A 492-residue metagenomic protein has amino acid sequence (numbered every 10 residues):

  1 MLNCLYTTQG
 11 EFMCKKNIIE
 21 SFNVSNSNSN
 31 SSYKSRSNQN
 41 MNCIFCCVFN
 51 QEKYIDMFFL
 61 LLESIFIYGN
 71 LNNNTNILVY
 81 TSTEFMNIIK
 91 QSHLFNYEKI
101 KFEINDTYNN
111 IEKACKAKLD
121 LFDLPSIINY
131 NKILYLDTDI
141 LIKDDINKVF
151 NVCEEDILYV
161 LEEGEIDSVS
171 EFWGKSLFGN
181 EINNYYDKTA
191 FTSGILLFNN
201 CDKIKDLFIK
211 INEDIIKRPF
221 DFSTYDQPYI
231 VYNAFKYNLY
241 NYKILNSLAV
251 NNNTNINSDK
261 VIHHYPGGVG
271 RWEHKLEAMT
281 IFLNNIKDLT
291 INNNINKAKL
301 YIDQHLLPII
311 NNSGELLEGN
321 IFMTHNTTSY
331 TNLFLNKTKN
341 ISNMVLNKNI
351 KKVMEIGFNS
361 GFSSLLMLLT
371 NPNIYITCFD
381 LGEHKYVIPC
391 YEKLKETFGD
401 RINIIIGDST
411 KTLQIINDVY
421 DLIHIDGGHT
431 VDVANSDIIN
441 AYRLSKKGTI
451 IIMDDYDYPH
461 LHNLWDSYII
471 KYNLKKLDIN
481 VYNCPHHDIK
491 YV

Functional and structural regions predicted by a protein language model:
C4-N26, Y33-N294: Glycosyltransferase catalytic domains, chiefly GT-A lineage
F58, C115, T189, I204 (+8 more regions): A structural signal for well-ordered alpha-helical scaffolds and beta->alpha junctions
L62-G69, H93, N233-Y237, I286 (+4 more regions): Hydrophobic, Leu/Ile/Phe/Ala-enriched alpha-helical segments that form helix-helix packing faces
A249, N320, L474-K476: Short glycine-aromatic motifs
A278-P308, D488-V492: C-terminal, non-catalytic tails of nucleotide-sugar-dependent glycosyltransferases
N294-T328: Rossmann-like AdoMet
H325-V492: S-adenosylmethionine/decaboxylated-SAM
